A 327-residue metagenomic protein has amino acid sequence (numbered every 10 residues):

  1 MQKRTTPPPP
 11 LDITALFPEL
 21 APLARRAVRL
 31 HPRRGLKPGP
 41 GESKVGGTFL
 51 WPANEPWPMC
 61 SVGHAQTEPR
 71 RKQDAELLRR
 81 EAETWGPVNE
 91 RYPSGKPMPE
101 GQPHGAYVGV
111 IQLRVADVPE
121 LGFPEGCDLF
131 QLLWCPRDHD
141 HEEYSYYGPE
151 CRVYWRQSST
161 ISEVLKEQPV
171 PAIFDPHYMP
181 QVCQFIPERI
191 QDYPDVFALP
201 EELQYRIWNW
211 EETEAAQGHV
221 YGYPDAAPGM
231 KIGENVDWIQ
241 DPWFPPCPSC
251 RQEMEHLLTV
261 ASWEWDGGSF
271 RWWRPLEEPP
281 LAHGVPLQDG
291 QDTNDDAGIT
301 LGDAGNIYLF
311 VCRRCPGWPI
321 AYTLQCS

Functional and structural regions predicted by a protein language model:
M1-S327: Preference for intrinsically disordered or flexible, low-complexity segments and adjacent hinge/connector residues
